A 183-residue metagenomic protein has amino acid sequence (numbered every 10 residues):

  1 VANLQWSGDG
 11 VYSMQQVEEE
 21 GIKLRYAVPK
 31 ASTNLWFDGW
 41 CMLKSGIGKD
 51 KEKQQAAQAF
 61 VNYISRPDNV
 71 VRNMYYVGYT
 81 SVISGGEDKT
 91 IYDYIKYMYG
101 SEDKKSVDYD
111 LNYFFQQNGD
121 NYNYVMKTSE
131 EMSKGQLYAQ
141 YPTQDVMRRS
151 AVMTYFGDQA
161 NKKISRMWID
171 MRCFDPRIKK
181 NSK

Functional and structural regions predicted by a protein language model:
V1-P29: Ligand-binding pocket segment of bilobal, Venus flytrap-like solute-binding proteins
S7-Y12, A31-N34, I47-G48, D68: Solvent-exposed loop/turn segments at secondary-structure junctions within structured extracellular/periplasmic domains
D9-Y12, C41, Q55-A59, D68 (+3 more regions): Extracytoplasmic/secreted proteins, especially bacterial periplasmic and envelope-associated proteins
S13-Q16, Y63-V70, Y76, M167-F174: Structured segments of extracytoplasmic/periplasmic soluble domains in secreted or envelope-associated proteins
E20-K44: Periplasmic-binding protein-like
L43-Y141: Mature extracytoplasmic/periplasmic domains
Q117-K183: Conserved C-terminal helix/tail region of periplasmic/extracytoplasmic solute-binding proteins
